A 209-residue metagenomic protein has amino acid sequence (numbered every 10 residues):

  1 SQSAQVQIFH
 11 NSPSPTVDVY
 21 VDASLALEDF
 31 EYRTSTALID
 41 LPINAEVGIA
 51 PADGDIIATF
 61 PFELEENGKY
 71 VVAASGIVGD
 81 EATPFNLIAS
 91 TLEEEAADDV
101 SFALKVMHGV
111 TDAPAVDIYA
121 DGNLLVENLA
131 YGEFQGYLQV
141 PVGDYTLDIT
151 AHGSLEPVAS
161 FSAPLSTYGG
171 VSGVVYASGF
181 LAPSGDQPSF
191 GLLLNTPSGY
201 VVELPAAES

Functional and structural regions predicted by a protein language model:
S1-S209: Intrinsically disordered, low-complexity polar regions and short flexible loop motifs
